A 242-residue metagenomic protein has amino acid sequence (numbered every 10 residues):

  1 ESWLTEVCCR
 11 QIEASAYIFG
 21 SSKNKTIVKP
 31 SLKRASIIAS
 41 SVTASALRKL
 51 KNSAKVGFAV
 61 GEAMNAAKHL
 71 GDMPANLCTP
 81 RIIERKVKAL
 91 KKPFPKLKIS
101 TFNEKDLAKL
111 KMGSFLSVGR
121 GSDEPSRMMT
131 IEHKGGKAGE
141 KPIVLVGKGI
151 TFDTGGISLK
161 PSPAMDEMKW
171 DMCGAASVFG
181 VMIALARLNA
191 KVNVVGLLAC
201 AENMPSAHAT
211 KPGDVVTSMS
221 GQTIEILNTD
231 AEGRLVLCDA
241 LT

Functional and structural regions predicted by a protein language model:
E1-G149: Short amphipathic alpha-helical segment within the helicase RecA-like ATPase core that mediates nucleic-acid
I83-T242: A generic structural signal for tightly packed, nonpolar segments enriched in small/aliphatic residues
